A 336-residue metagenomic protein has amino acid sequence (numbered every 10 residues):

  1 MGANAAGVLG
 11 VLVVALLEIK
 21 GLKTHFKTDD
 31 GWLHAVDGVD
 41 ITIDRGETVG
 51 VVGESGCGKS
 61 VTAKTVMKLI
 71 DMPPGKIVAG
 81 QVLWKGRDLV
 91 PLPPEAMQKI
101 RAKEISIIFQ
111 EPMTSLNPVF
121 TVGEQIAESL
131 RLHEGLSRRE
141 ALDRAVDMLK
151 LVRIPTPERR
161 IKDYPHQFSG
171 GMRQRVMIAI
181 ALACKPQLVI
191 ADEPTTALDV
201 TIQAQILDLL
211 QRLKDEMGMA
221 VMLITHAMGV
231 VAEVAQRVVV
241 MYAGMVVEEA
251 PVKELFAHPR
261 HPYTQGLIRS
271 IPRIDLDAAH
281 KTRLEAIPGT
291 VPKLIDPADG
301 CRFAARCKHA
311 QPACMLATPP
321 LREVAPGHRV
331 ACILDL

Functional and structural regions predicted by a protein language model:
E54, I190, P194, L198 (+1 more regions): P-loop NTP-binding/switch modules centered on Walker-like glycine-rich loops
I77-D88: Conserved ABC transporter NBD signature motif
R139-I154, I161-K162, A257, Q265-R269: ABC ATPase nucleotide-binding domain helical subdomain, centered on the C-loop/LSGGQ "ABC signature"
D163-F168, M172: Conserved ABC ATPase signature
A183-Q187: A short, proline-enriched helix->beta-strand linker immediately N-terminal to the Walker B motif in ABC-type P-loop
P251-L336: Charged, flexible cofactor/metal-binding loops and thiol motifs
